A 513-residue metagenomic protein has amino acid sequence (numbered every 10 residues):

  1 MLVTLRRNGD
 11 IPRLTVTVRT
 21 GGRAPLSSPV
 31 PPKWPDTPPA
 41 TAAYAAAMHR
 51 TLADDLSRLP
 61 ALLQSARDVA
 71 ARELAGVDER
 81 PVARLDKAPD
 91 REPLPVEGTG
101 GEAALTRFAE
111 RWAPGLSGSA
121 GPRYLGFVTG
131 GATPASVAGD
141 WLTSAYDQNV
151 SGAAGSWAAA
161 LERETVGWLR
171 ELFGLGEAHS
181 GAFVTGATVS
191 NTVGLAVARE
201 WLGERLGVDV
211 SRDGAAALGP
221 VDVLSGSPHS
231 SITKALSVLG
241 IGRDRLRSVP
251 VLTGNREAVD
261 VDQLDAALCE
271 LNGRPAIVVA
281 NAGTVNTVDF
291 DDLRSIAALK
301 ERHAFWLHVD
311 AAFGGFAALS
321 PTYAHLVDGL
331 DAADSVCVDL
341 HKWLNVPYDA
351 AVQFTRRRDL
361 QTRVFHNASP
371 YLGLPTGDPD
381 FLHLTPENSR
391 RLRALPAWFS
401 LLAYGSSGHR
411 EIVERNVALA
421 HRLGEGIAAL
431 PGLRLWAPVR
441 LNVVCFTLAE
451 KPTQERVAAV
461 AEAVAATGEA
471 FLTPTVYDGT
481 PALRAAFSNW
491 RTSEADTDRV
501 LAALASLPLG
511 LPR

Functional and structural regions predicted by a protein language model:
Y44, H303, Y477-R513: PLP-dependent enzyme catalytic core of the Aspartate aminotransferase-like
A45-A178, R499, A503-L504: N-terminal entrance/gating region of PLP-dependent enzymes' catalytic architecture
L169-A196, R247-P250: Short loop-beta-helix segment that forms the pyridoxal 5′-phosphate
S190, A196-T362: Conserved PLP-enzyme active-site core in the AAT-like
D328-P431: Active-site C-terminal subdomain of aminotransferase-like
R434-V464: Conserved PLP-binding catalytic core of the aspartate aminotransferase-like
P438, V443, T467-R484: Conserved PLP cofactor-binding pocket of PLP-dependent enzymes
